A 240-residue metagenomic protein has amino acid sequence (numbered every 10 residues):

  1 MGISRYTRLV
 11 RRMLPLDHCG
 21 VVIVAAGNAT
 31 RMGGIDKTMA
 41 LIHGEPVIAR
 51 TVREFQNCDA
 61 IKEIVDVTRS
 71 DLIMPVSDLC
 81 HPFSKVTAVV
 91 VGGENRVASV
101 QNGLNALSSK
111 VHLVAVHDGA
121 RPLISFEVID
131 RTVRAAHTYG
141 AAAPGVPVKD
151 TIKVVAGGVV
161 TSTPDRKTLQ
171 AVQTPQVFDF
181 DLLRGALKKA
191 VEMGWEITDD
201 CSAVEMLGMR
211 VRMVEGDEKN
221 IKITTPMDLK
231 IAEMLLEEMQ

Functional and structural regions predicted by a protein language model:
G2-R12, N220-Q240: Hydrophobic helical membrane-anchoring modules
V10-S70: N-terminal glycine-rich phosphate-binding loop and ensuing alpha1 helix
V21-I23, D66, V116, A141-P144: Structural beta-sheet core signal
I23, I48, G103, H117-D118 (+3 more regions): Residue-level signal for inorganic ion chemistry
I61, V111, T138-A141, M209 (+1 more regions): Short, high-confidence coil segments that cap the C-terminus of an alpha-helix and link into the following beta-strand
I73-L79: Acidic helix N-cap motif at the loop->helix transition within catalytic regions of sugar-transfer enzymes
C80-L113: Short phosphate-binding loop-to-helix
L123-V214, Q240: Conserved core of the sugar-phosphate nucleotidyltransferase
